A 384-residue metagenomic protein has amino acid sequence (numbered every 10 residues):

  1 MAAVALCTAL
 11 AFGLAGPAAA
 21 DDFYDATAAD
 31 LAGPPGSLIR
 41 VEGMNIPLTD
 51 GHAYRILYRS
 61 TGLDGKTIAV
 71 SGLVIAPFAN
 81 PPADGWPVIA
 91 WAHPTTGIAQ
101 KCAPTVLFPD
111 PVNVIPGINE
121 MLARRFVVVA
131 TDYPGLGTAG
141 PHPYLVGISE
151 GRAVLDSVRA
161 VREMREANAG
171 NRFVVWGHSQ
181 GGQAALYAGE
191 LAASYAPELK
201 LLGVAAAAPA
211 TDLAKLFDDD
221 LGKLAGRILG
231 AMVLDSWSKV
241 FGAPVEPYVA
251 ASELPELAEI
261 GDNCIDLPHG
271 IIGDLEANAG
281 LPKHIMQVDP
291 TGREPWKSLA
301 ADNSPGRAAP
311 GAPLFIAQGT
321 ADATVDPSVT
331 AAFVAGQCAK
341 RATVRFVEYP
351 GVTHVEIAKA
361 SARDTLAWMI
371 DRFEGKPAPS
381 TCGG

Functional and structural regions predicted by a protein language model:
A19-P81: Catalytic-loop region of hydrolases
L63-S71, I75-A123: Short, surface-exposed "cap/lid" segments of acyl-processing enzymes
G72, A188, A312-L314, D326-G336: Short alpha-helix in the alpha/beta-hydrolase fold that links the catalytic acid
G117, Y144-R165: Alpha/beta-hydrolase active-site loop
R159-L229: Primarily recognizes the serine-hydrolase "nucleophile elbow" in alpha/beta-hydrolase and SGNH/GDSL folds
A207-R307: Accessory cap/linker subdomain of secreted extracellular hydrolases
V288, G292, K297-S298, T324 (+1 more regions): C-terminal catalytic histidine-bearing segment of alpha/beta-hydrolase fold enzymes
P310, F315-D322: Short beta-strand/loop motif that positions the catalytic acidic residue of the alpha/beta-hydrolase fold
